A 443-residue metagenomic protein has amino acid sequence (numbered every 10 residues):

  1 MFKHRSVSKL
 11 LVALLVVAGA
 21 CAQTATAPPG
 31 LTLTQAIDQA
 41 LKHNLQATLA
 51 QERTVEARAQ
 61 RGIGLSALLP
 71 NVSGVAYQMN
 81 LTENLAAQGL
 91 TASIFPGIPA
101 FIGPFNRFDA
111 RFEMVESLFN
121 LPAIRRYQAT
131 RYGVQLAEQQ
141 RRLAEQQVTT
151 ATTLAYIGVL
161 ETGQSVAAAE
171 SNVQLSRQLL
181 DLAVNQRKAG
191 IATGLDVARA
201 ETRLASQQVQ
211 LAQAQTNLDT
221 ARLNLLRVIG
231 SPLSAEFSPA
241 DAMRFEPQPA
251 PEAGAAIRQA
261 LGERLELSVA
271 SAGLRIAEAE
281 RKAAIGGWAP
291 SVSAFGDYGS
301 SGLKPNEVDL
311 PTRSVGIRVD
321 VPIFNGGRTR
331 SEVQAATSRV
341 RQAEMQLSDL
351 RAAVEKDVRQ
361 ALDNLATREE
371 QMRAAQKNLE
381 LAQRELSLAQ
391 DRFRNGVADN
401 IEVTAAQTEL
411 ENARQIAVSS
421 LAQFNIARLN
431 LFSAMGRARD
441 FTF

Functional and structural regions predicted by a protein language model:
K3-H4, K9, T24-T26, N80-T82 (+2 more regions): Acidic, low-complexity, intrinsically disordered peripheral segments
V17-A20: N-terminal signal peptide c-region/cleavage motif recognized by signal peptidases
T24-Q39: Regulatory alphaC helix of protein kinase catalytic domains
D38-F119, Q140, T150, R222 (+5 more regions): A small-residue-enriched
L41, L65, E145, L160-G163 (+12 more regions): A structural signal for long alpha-helical coiled-coils and helix-turn connectors that form the cytosolic signaling
T48-E52, L65-S66, P104-R107, L118-E145 (+9 more regions): Sec/SRP-type N-terminal targeting helices
S66, R177, S206-S231, R368 (+1 more regions): Short segments within alpha-helical structural elements
E145-Q259, A361-N364, R368, E409-E411: Periplasmic alpha-helical coiled-coil/stalk elements that build and connect Gram-negative outer-membrane
